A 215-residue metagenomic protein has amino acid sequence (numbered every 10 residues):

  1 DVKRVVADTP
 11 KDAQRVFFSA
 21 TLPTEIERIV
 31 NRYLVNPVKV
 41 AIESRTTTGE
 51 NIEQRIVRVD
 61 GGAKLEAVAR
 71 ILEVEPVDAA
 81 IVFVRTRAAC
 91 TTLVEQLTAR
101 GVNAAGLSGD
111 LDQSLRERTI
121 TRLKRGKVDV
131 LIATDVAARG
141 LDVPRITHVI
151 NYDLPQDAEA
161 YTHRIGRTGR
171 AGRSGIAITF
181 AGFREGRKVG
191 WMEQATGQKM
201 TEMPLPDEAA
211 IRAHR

Functional and structural regions predicted by a protein language model:
D1-R215: Conserved helicase RecA-like core
